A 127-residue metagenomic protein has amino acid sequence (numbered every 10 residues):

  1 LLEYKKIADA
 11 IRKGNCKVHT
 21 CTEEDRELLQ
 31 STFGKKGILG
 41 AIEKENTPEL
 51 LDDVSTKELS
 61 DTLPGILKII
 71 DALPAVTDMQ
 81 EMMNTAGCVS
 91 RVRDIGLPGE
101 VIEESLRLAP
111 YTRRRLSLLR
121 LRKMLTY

Functional and structural regions predicted by a protein language model:
L1-K6: Acidic catalytic cores of enzymes that act on phosphate-bearing nucleotides/polynucleotides
I7-Y127: C-terminal charged capping/lid subdomain of soluble metabolic enzymes
